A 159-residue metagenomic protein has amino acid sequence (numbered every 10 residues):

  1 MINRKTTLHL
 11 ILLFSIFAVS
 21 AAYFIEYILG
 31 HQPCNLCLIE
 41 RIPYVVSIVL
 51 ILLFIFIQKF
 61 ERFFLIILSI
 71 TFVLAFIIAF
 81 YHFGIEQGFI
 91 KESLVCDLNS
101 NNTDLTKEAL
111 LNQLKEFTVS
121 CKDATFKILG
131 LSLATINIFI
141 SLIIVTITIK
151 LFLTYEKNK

Functional and structural regions predicted by a protein language model:
I2-L13, F56-F76, T146-I149: Interfacial segments of alpha-helical transmembrane regions
F14, A18-A21, S47-L50, T71-Y81 (+1 more regions): Membrane-embedded alpha-helical transmembrane segments of multi-pass integral membrane proteins
A21-E26, L74-F89, K107: C-terminal TM-helix exit segments that contain a strictly Trp-centered aromatic cap at the helix terminus
I28-N35, G84-I85, K127: Membrane-interface helix caps and helix-loop-helix hairpins in membrane proteins
G30-R41, F64, L94-D97: Non-cytosolic membrane-interface motifs at loop->transmembrane helix junctions
S47-K59: Canonical alpha-helical transmembrane segments
G88-S132: Extracytosolic (periplasmic/ER-lumenal) interhelical loops and adjacent juxtamembrane/interface segments of multi-pass
Q113-K159: A hydrophobic membrane-anchoring alpha-helix module
